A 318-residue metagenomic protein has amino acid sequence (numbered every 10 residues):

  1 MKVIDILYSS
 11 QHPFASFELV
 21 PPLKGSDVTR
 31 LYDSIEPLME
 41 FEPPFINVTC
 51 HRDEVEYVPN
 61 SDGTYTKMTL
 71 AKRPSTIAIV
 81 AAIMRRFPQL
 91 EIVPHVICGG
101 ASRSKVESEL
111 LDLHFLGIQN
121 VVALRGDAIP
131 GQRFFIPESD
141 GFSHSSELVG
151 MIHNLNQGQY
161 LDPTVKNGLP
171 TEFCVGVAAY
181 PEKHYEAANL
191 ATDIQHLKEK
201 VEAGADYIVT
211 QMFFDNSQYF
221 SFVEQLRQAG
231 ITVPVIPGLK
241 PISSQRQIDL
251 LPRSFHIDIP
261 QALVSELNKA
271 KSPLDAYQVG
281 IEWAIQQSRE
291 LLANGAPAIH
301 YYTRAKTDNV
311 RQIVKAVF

Functional and structural regions predicted by a protein language model:
F14-Y32, E91-S104, C174-T192, N268-W283: Active-site mouth loops of central-metabolism enzymes
E18, I46, L113, K200 (+3 more regions): Conserved, mostly hydrophobic/aromatic
D33-T49, K200-A203: Catalytic domains of carbohydrate-active enzymes, especially glycoside hydrolases
P43-S75, I129-S139, A205-S221, R304-K306 (+1 more regions): Glycine-rich, proline-tolerant flexible connector loops at the mouths of alpha/beta enzymes
S102-F115, T192-H196, S221-E224, S244-L250 (+1 more regions): Catalytic cores of alpha/beta
S102-M151: Flexible, glycine-rich active-site loops centered on histidine and acidic residues that chelate a metal or position
G126, S139-E186, D193, E224 (+4 more regions): Active-site pocket-lining/capping segments in soluble small-molecule metabolic enzymes
